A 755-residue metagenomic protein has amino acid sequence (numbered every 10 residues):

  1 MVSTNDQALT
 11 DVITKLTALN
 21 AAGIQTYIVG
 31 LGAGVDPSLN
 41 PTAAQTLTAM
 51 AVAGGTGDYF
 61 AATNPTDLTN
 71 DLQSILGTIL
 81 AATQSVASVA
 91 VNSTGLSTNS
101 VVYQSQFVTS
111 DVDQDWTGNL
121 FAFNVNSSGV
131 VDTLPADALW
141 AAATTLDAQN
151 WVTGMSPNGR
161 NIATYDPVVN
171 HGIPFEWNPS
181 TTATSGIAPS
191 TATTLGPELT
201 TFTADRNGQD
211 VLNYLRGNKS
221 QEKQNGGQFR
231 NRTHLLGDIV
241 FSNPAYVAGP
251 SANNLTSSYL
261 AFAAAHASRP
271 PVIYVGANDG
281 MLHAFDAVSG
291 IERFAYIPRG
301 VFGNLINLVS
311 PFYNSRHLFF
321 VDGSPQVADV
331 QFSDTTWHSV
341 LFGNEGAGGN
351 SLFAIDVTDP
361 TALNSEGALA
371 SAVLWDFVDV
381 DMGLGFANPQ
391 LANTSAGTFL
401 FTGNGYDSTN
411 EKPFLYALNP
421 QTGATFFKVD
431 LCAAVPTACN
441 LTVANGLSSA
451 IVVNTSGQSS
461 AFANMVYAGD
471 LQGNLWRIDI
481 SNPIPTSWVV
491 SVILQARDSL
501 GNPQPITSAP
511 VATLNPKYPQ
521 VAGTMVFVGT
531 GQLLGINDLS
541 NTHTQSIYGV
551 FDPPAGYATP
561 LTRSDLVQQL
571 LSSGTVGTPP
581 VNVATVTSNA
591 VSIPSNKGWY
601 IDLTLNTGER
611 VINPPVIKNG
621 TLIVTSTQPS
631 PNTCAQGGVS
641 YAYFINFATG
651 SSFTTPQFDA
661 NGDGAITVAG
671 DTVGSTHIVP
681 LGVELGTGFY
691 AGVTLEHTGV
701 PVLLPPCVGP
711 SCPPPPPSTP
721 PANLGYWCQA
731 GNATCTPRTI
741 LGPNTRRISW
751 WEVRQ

Functional and structural regions predicted by a protein language model:
M1-Q25: Exposed acidic/Ser/Thr-rich ligand/metal-binding surfaces
V2-S3, D36-P41: Short, flexible/disordered intra-domain loops and linkers
T4-A8, N64, N314: Residue-level preference for long, well-ordered alpha-helices that form the structural scaffold of enzyme catalytic
T17-Q25, G30-G32, T42-A49, G55 (+2 more regions): Beta-propeller fold recognition
